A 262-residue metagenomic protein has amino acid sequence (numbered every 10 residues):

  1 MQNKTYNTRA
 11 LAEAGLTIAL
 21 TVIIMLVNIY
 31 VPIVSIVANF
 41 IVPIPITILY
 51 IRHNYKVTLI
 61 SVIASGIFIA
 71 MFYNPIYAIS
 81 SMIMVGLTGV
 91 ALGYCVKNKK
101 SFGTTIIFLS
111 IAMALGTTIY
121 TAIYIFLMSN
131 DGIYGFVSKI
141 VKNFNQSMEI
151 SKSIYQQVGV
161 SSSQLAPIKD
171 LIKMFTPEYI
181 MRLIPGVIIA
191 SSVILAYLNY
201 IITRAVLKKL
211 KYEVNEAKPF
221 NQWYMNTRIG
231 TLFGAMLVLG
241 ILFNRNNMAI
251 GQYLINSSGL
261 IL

Functional and structural regions predicted by a protein language model:
M1-I23, K152-S162, E213-K218, L232-V238: Membrane topogenic helices and adjacent juxtamembrane segments
Q2-A64: Hydrophobic transmembrane alpha-helices
A12-A14, M82-I125: Short helix-perturbing small/polar motifs within transmembrane alpha-helices
V27-S35, G66-Y94: Interfacial aromatic-anchored transmembrane helix boundaries in multi-pass membrane proteins
P43-L49, I69-A70, G86-K97, A112-G116 (+2 more regions): Alpha-helical transmembrane segments and their membrane-interface exit regions
A122-I180: Membrane-interface interhelical loops and short interface/amphipathic helices in multi-pass inner-membrane
Q157-N215: Hydrophobic, aromatic-enriched interface-forming segments
L210-I261: Small-residue-rich helix-loop
